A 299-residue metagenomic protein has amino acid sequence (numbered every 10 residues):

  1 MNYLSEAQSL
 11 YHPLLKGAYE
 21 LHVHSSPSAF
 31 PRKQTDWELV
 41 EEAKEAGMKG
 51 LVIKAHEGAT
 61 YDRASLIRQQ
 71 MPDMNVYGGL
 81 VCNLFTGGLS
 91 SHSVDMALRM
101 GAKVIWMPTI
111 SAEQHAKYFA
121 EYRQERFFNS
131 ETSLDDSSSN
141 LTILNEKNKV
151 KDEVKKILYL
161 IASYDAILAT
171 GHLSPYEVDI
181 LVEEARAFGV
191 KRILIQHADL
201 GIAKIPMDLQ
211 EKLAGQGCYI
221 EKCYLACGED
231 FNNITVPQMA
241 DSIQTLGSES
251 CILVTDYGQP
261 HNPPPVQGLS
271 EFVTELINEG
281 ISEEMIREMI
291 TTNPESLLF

Functional and structural regions predicted by a protein language model:
M1-M74: An N-terminally biased module of ancient metal coordination in phosphate/nucleic-acid-related enzymes
N2-G17, M71-H92, W106-A116: Metal-cofactor-binding active-site regions of metalloenzymes
L4, G268-F299: Mid-to-C-terminal alpha-helical segments outside catalytic/metal-binding sites
H12, A64-D73, D95-G101, Y159-I161 (+3 more regions): Acidic (Asp/Glu)-rich catalytic clusters
H24-S28, G50, K54-G58, V76 (+5 more regions): Active-site core of metal-dependent hydrolases
A29-K33, R63, D179-E184, K204-Q210 (+3 more regions): Histidine/acidic-residue-rich catalytic or RNA/ligand-binding cores of hydrolases and nuclease-related proteins
M74, G87-Q196: Extended substrate/RNA-proximal surfaces in nucleic-acid metabolism proteins
S248-P265: Short acidic/histidine-rich active-site segments
